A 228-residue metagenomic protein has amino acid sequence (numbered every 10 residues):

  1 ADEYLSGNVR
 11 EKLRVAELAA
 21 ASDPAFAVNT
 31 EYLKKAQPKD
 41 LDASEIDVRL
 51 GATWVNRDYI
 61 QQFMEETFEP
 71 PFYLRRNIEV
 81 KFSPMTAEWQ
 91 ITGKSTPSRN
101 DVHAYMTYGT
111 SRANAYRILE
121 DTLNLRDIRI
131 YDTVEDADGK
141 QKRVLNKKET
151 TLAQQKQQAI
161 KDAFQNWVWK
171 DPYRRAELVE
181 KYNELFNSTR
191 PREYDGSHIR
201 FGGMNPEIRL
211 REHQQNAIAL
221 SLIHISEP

Functional and structural regions predicted by a protein language model:
A1-S188: Charged, low-complexity intrinsically disordered regions
L178-K181, R192-R200: Short coil/turn segments at secondary-structure boundaries
I199-E212: Dynamic helix-loop-helix/coil hinge segments at AAA+ ATPase domain boundaries and subdomain interfaces
Q215-L222: Pre-Walker A adenine-sensing motif
I223-P228: Conserved small/polar residues in nucleotide/adenosyl-binding loops
